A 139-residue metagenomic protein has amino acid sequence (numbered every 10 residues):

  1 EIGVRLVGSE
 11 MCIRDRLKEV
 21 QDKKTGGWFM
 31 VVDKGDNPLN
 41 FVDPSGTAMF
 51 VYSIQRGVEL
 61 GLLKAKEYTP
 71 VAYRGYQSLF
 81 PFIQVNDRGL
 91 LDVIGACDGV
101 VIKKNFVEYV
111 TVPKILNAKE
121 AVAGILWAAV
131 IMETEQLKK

Functional and structural regions predicted by a protein language model:
E1-G8, C12-I13: Single conserved hydrophobic/aromatic residue that forms the stacking wall/gate of nucleotide- or nucleobase-binding
R14-V20: Conserved ATP-utilizing enzyme core subdomain
R16, G27, S78: Conserved beta-strand positions that form and line the central face of beta-propeller blades
Q21, V32, I83: A cross-domain feature marking catalytic cores of carbohydrate-active enzymes and several ubiquitous metabolic/repair
D22, G35, D87: Extracellular glycan-interacting surfaces
D22-K24, V42: Short glycine/threonine-rich loop-to-helix capping motif typified by GTGT followed within a few residues by an Asp-Pro
W28-D36: Short linear capping/connector segments at secondary-structure termini
L39-V42, G46, V51, Q55-K139: CBM-like carbohydrate-recognition segments
